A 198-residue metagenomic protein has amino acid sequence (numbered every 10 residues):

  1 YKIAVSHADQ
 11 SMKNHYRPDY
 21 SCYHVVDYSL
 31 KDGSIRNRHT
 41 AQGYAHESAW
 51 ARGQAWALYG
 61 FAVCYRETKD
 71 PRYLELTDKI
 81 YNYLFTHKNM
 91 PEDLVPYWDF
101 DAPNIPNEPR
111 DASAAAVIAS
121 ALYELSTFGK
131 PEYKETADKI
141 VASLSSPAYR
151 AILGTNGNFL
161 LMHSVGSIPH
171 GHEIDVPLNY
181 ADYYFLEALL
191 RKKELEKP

Functional and structural regions predicted by a protein language model:
Y1-P198: Glycan-recognition and catalytic cores of secretory/periplasmic carbohydrate-active enzymes
